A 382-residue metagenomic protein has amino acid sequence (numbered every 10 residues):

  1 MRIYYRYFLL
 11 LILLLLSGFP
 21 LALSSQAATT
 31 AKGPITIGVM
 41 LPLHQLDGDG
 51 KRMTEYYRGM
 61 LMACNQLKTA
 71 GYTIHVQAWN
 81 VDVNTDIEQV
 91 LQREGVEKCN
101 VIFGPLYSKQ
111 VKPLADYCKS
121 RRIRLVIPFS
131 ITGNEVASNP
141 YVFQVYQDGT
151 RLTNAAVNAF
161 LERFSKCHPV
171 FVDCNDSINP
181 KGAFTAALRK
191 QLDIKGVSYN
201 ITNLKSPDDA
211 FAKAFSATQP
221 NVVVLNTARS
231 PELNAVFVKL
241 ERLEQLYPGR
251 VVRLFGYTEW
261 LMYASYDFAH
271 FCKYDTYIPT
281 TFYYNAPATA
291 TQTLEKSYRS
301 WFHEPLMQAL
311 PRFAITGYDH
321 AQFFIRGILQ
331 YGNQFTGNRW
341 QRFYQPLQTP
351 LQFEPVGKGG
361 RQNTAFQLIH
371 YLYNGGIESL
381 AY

Functional and structural regions predicted by a protein language model:
R2-L16, L21-Y382: Extracytosolic ligand-binding ectodomains
